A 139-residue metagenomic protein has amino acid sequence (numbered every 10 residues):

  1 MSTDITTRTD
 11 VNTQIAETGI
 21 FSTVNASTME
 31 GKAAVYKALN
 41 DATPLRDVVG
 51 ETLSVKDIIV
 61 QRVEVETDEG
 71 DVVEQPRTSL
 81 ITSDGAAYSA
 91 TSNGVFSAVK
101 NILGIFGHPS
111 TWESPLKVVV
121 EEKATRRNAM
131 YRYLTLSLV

Functional and structural regions predicted by a protein language model:
M1-S83, R126-R127, T135-V139: OB-fold ssDNA-binding interfaces and closely related basic DNA-contact patches used across DNA replication/repair
N25-S27, S89-T91, F106: N-terminal start-of-chain detector that recognizes signal peptides and the immediate post-cleavage beginning
L53-V55, V99-I102, V120, L134-L136: Generic hydrophobic, helix-prone segments enriched in Leu/Val/Ile
Y88-K100: GIY-YIG-like beta-to-alpha core
A98-V119: Short nucleic-acid-contacting surface segments enriched for D/E, G, S/T with interspersed K/R
H108-S110, V119-V139: Short, charged beta-turn/beta-strand-edge "cap" motif at the junction between a beta-strand and an adjacent loop
